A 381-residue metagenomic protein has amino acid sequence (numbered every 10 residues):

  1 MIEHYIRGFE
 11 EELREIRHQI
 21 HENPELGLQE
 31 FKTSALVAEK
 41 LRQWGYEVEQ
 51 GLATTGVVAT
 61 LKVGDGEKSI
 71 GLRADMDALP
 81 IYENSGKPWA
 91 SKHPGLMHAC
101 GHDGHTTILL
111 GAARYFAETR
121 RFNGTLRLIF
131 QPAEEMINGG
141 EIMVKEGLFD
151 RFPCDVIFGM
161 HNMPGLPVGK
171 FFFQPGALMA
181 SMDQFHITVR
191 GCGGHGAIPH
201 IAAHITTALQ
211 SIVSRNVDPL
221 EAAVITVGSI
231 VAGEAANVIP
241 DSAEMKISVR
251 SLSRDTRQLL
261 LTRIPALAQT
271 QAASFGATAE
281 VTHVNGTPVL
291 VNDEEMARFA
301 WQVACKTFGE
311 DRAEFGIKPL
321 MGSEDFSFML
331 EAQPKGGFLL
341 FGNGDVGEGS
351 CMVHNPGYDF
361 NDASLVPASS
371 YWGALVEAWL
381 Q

Functional and structural regions predicted by a protein language model:
M1-H98, T107-L110, R114-F122: Acidic/His- and Gly-rich active-site-bordering loop/insert found across diverse amide/peptide-bond hydrolases
F9-E12, I16, Q29-K40, K68 (+14 more regions): General structural feature for long, well-ordered alpha-helical segments within catalytic domains of soluble enzymes
I20, A59, L72, H102 (+8 more regions): Divalent metal-coordination and catalytic microenvironments
V58, L79-I81, G86-M97, D103-G104 (+4 more regions): Histidine/acidic-residue-rich, glycine-tolerant segments that coordinate divalent metal ions
L61, V189-G191, V249-S251: Short beta-strand-to-loop capping motifs
G71-R73, Y82, Q184-I187, G337-G344: Non-cysteine beta-strand/loop elements that form the S-adenosyl-L-methionine
K92-C100, N355-D362: Short pre-catalytic strand/loop immediately N-terminal to key active-site residues, enriched for Gly-Thr
A203-Q381: Metal-dependent amide/peptide-bond hydrolase catalytic core, centered on the "pita-bread" metallohydrolase fold
